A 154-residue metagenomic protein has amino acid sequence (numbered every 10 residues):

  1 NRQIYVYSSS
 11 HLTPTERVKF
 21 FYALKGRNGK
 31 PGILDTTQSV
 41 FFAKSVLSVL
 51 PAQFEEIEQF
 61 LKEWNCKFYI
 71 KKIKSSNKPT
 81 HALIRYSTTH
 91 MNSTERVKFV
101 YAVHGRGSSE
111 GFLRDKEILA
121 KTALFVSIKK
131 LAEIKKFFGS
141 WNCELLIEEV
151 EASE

Functional and structural regions predicted by a protein language model:
N1, E56-P79: Extended, compositionally biased intrinsically disordered regions at domain boundaries
N1, L24-G26, L34, Q38 (+5 more regions): Residue-level signal for well-ordered alpha-helical segments
N1-Q3, L24, A52-E56: Solvent-exposed, well-ordered amphipathic alpha-helical segments that flank/support binding or catalytic loops
N1-T13, K78-H90: Short glycine-/aliphatic-rich beta-strand segments at the starts of folded cytosolic domains
S10-L12, A52-F54, I73-S75, T89-M91 (+2 more regions): Generic structural motif
S10-P31, M91-S109: Short amphipathic alpha-helix segments
G29-K67, S108-E144: Short, intrinsically disordered low-complexity segments
C66-S76, N142-E154: Conserved short beta-strand edge segments in small beta-sheet-based binding/regulatory domains
